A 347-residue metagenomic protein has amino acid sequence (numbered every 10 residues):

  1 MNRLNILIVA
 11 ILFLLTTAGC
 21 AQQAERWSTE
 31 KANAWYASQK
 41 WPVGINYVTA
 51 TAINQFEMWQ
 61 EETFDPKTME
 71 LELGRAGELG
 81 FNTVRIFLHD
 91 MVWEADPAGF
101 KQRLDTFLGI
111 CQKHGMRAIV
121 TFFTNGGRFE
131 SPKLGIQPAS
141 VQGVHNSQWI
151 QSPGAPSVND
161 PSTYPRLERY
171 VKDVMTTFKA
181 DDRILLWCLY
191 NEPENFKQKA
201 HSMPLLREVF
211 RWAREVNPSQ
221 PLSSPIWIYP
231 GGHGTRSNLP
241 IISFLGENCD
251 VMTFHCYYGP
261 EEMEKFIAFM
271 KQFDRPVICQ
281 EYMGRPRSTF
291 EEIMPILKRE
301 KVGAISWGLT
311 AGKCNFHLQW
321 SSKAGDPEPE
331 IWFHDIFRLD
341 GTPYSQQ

Functional and structural regions predicted by a protein language model:
M1-I8: Bacterial N-terminal signal peptides that target proteins for export
I8-T16: Bacterial N-terminal signal peptides
L15-E25: Bacterial Sec-dependent signal peptides at the C-terminal "C-region" and cleavage site
A24-C249, H255, F273, P286-T289 (+5 more regions): Active-site mouth of glycoside hydrolases
E262-K265: Active-site-adjacent beta->alpha loops and helix N-cap segments on the catalytic face of soluble alpha/beta enzymes
C279-Q280: Short acidic/histidine-rich active-site segments
L318-Q347: Extended, alpha-helix-rich binding/interface surfaces that flank or overlap catalytic cores and mediate recognition
